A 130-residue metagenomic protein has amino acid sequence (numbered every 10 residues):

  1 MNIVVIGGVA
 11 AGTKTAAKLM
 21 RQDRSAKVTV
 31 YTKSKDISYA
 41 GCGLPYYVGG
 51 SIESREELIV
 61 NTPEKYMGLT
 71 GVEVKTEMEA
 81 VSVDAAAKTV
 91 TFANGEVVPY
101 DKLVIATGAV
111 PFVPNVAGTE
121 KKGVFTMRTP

Functional and structural regions predicted by a protein language model:
M1-K75: Beta1-alpha1 glycine-rich phosphate/pyrophosphate-binding loop at the start of Rossmann-like nucleotide-binding domains
I3-V4, E64-P130: FAD-binding core/adjacent interface of flavoenzyme oxidoreductases
